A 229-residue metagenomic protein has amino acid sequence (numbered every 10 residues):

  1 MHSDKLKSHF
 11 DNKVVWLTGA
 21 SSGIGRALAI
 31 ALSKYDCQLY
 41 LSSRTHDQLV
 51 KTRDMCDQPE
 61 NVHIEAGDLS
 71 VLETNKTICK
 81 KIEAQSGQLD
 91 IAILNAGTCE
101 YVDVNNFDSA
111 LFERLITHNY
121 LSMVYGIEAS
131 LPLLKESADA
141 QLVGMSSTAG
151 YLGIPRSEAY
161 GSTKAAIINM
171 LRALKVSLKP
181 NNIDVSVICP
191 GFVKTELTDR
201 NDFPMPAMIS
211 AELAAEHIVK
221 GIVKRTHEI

Functional and structural regions predicted by a protein language model:
S21-S22: Conserved glycine-rich cofactor-binding loop
Y35-T52: Conserved glycine-rich Rossmann-like NAD(P)H-binding loop of the short-chain dehydrogenase/reductase
A66-T77, S109: The beta1-alpha1 cofactor-binding region of Rossmann-like NAD(H)/NADP(H)-dependent oxidoreductases
D103-I116: Substrate-binding pocket helix/loop in short-chain dehydrogenase/reductase
I127, T163: Active-site helix of classical SDR
S147: Residue(s) in the substrate-gating loop at a strand-loop-helix junction that position the organic substrate next
V187, F203-I229: C-terminal helical subdomain
